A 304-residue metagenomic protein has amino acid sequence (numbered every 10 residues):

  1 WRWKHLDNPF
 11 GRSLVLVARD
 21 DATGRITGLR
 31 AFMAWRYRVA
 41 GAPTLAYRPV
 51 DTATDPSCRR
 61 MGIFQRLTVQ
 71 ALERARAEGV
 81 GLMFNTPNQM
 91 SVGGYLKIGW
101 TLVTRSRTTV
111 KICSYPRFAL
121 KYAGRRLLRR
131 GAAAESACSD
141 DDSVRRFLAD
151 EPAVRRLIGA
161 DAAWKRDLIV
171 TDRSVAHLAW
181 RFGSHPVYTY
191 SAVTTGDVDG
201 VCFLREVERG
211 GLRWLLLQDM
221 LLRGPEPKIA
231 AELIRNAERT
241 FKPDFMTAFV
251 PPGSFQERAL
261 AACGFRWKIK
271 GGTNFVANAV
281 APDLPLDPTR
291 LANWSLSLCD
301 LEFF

Functional and structural regions predicted by a protein language model:
W1-A53, L148-R223: A conserved beta-strand-loop-helix scaffold within acyl/acetyltransferase catalytic domains
K4, R74, E78, T240: Short alpha-helical functional segments enriched in proximate histidine and acidic residues
N8-R19, I26-M33, R38-A40, A46-T52 (+4 more regions): Core nucleotidyl-transferase/polymerase catalytic module
G11, F64, R76, N88 (+3 more regions): Active-site-proximal structural scaffolding
A34, G81-A132, S191, F203-F304: Active-site/acyl-donor-binding loops of N-acyltransferases
T54, R59-E73, E226-R239: Conserved acetyl-CoA-binding loop-helix of GNAT-fold acetyltransferases
R126-P152: Conserved N-terminal entry element of GNAT/NAT acetyltransferase domains
